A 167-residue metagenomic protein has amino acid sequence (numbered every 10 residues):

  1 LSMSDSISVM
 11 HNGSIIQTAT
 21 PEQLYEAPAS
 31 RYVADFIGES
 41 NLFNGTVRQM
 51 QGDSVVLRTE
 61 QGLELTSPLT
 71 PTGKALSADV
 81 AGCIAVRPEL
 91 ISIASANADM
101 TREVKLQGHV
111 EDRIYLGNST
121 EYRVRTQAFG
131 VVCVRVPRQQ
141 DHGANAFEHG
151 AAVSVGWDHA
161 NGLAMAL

Functional and structural regions predicted by a protein language model:
L1-L63: Internal alpha/beta loop-helix hairpins
S40, Q49-L167: Non-catalytic connector elements of ABC transporters
